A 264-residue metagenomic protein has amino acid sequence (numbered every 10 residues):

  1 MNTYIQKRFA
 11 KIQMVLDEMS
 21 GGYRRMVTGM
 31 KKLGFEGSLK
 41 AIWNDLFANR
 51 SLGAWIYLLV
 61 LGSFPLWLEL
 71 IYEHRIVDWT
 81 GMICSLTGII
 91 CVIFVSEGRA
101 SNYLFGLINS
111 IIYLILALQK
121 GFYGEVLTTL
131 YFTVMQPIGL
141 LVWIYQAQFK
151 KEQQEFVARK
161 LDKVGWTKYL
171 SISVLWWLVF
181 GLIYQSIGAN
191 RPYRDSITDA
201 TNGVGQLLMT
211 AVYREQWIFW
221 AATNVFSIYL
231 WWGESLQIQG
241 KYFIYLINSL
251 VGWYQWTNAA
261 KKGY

Functional and structural regions predicted by a protein language model:
M1-A48: Short, Lys/Arg-rich, polar N-terminal cytosolic tail immediately upstream of the first transmembrane signal-anchor
T3, G22, I56, G121 (+1 more regions): Intrinsically disordered, low-complexity N-terminal regions enriched in serine/proline/glycine with scattered basic
L16-D17, G124, T198: Intrinsic disorder/low-complexity signal
M19, G53, N109, Q119 (+3 more regions): A general marker of short, structured functional hotspots
K31-E97, T133-Q136, W143-Y264: Polytopic alpha-helical membrane-helix bundles and their juxtamembrane interface segments in multi-pass membrane
V95-V142: Hydrophobic/aromatic-rich structural module bridging two neighboring secondary-structure elements via a short loop
